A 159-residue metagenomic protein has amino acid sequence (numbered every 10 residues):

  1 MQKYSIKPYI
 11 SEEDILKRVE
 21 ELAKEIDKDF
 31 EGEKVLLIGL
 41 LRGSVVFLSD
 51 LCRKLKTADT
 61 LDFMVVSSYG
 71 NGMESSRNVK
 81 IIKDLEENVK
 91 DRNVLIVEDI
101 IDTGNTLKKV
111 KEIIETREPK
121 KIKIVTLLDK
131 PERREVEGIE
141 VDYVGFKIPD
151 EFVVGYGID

Functional and structural regions predicted by a protein language model:
M1-D159: PRPP-associated nucleotide enzymes
